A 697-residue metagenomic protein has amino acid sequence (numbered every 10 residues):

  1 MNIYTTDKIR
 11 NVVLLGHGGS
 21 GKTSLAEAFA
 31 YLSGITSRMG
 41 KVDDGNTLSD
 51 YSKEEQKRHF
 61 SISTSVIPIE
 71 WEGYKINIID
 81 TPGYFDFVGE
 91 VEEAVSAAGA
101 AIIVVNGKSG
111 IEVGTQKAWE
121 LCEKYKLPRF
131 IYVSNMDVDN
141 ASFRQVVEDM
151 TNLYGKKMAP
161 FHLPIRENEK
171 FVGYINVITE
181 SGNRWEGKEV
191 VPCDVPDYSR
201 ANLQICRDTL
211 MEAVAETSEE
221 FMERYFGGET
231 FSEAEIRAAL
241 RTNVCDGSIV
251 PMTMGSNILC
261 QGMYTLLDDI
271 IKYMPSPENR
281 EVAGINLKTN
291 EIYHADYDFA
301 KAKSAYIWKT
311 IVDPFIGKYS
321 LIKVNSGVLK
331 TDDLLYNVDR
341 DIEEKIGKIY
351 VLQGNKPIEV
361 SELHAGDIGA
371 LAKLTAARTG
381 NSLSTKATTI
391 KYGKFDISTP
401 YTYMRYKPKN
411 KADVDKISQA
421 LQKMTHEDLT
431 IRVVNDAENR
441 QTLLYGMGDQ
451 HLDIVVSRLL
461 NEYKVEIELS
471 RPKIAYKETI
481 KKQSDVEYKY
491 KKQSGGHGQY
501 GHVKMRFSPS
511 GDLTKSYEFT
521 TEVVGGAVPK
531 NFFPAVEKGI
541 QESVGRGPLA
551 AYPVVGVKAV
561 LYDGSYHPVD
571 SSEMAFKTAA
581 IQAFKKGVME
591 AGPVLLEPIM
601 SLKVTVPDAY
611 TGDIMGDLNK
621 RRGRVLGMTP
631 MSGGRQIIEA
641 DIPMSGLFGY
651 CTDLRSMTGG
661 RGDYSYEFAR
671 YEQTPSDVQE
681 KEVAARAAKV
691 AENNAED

Functional and structural regions predicted by a protein language model:
M1-D697: Structural and coupling elements of P-loop NTPases
